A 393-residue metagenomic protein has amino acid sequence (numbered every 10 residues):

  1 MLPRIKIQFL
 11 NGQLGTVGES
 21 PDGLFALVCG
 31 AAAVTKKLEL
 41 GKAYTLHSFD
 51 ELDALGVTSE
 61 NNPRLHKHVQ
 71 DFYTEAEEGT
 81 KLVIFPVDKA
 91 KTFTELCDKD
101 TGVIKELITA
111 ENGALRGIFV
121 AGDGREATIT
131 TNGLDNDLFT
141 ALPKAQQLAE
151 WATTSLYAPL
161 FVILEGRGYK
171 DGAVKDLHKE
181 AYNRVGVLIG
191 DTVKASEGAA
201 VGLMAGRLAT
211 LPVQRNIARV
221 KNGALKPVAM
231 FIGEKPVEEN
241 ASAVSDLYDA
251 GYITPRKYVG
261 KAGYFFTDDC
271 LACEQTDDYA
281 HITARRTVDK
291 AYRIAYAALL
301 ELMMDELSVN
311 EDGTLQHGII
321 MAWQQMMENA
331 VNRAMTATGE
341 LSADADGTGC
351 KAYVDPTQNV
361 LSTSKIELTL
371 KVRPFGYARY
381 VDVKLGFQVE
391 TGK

Functional and structural regions predicted by a protein language model:
M1-A32, A229-Y264, G347-K351, S364-L370: Anaerobic metallocofactor- and corrinoid-dependent redox/one-carbon enzyme cores, especially those from methanogenesis
M1-G172: Small-residue-rich
L10-G12, G30-A33, F49, V87-A90 (+8 more regions): Generic structural motif
H47-S48, L82, V87, F93-T94 (+1 more regions): Compositionally biased, low-complexity/repeat regions
N61, G133-T140, Y279, T283 (+3 more regions): Catalytic cores of large soluble enzymes that bind and process phosphate-bearing ligands
L115-D249: Conserved, well-structured core segments that form the ligand-binding/active-site neighborhood of functional domains
L208-A322, T369-K393: Long, contiguous, structured domain-core segments that constitute the functional module of a protein
Y296-V354: Extended, compositionally biased non-globular segments
